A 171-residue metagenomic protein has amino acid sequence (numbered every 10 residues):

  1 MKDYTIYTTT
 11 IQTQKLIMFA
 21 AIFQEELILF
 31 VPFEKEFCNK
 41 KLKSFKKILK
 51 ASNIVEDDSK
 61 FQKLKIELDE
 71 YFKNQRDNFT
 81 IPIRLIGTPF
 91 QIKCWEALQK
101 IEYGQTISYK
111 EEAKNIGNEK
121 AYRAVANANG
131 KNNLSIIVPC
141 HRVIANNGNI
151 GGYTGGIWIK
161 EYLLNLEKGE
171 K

Functional and structural regions predicted by a protein language model:
M1-Q75, G148-T154, W158-K171: Low-complexity, small/basic-enriched stretches that occur predominantly at protein N-termini or linker tails
D3-K15, Q75-K171: Nucleic acid-binding interface residues in structured DNA/RNA-binding domains, emphasizing the DNA-engaging scaffolds
